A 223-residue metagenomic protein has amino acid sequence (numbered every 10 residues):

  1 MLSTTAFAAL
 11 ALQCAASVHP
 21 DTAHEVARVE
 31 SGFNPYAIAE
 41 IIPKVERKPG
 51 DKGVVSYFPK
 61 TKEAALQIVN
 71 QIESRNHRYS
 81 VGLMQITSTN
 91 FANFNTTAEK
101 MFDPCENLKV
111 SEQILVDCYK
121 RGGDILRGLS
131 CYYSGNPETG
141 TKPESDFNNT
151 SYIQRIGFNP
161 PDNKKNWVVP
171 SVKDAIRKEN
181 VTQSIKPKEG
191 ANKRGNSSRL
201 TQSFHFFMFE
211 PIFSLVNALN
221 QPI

Functional and structural regions predicted by a protein language model:
M1-P20, Q154, F158-I223: N-terminal secretory targeting signals
L2-K164: Catalytic glycan-binding domains that act on GlcNAc-containing polysaccharides
